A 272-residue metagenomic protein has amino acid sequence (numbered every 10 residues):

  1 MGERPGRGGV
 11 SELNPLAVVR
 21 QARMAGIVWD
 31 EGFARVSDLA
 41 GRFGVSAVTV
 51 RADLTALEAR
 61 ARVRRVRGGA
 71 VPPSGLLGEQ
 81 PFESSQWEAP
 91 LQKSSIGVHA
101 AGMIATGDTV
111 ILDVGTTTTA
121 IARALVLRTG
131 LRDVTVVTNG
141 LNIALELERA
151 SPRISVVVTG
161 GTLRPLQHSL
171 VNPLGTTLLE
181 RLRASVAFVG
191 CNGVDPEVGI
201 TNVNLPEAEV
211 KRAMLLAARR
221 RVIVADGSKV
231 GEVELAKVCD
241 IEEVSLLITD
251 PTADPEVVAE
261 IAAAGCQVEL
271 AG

Functional and structural regions predicted by a protein language model:
G2-L39, G44-A47, A59, L141-G272: Conserved phosphate- and dinucleotide-binding cores of soluble alpha/beta proteins, encompassing both enzyme active
G2-V114, A120-R132, R149-R153: HTH-adjacent hinge/linker in prokaryotic transcriptional regulators
T118, G140: Conserved SAM/SAH-binding loop
R132-V134, L247: Conserved helix-loop-beta element of the AMP-binding
V134-T135, V156: Rossmann-fold dehydrogenase core element
